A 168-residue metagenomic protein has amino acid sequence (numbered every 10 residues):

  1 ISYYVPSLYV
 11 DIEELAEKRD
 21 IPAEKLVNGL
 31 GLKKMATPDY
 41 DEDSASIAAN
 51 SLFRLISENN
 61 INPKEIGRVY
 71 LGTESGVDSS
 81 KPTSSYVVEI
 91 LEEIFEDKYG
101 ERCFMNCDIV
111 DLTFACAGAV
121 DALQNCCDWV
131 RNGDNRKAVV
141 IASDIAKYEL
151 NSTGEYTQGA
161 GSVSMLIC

Functional and structural regions predicted by a protein language model:
I1-E14, L123-C168: Conserved beta-strand-centric core segments of catalytic alpha/beta enzyme folds
I1-Y70, V87-E96: Conserved "HGTGT" condensation-loop signature of ketosynthase/thiolase-family condensing enzymes that catalyze
Y4, G72-D78, T113-A119, A142-K147: Acidic, glycine-rich active-site loops and adjacent beta-strand->loop/helix elements that engage anionic groups
D11, N62, P82, D111-T113 (+1 more regions): Poly-acidic low-complexity segments
K18, S79, T83, Q158-G159: Short acidic-hydrophobic sequence patches enriched in Asp/Glu that either
E24-G29, K33-S46, G76-K137: Conserved catalytic cysteine-centered active-site region of acyl-thioester-dependent Claisen-condensing enzymes
G29, Y70, C116, V140 (+1 more regions): Short glycine/serine/threonine-biased micro-segments
E58-I61, R102, V130, T157: Structural motif
